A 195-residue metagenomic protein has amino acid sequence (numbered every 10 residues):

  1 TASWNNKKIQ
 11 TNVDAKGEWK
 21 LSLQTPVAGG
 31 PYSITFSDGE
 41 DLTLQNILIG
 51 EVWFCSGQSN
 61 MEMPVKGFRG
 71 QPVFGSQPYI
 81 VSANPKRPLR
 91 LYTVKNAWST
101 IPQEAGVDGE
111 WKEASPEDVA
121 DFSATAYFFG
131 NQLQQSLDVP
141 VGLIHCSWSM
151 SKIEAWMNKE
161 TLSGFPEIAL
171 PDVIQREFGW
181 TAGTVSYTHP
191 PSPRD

Functional and structural regions predicted by a protein language model:
A2, G130, S136-A155: Glycine-rich phosphate/pyrophosphate-binding loops and their adjacent beta-strand/loop elements at enzyme active sites
A2-S56: Extended acidic/polar, glycine-enriched regions that form or flank non-catalytic beta-rich accessory modules
T25-V27, T93-N96, S147-M150: Short, flexible loop/turn elements at secondary-structure junctions
F36-D121, V139-V141: N-terminal beta-rich core of secreted/periplasmic extracellular enzymes
F68-V73, M157-G164: Short secondary-structure boundary/capping segments
T125-F129: Stable alpha-helical elements in mature extracytoplasmic
T161-W180: Acidic, His- and aromatic-enriched active-site or binding-groove loops in soluble protein domains that engage sugars
Y187-D195: Conserved small/polar residues in nucleotide/adenosyl-binding loops
